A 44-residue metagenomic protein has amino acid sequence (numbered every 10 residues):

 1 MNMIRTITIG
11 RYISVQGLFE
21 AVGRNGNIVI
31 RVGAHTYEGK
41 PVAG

Functional and structural regions predicted by a protein language model:
N2-G44: Conserved RNA-binding domains used in RNP assembly and mRNA/RNA metabolism
